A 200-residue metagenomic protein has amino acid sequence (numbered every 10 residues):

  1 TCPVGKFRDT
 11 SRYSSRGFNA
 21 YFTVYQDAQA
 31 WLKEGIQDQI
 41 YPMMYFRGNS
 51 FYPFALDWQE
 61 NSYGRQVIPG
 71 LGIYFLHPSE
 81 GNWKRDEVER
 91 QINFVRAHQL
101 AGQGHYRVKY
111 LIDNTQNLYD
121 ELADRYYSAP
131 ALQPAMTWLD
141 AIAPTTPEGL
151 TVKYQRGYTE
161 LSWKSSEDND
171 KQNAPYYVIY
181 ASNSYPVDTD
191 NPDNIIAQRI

Functional and structural regions predicted by a protein language model:
T1, L56-Y63: Surface-exposed amphipathic alpha-helices with a cationic face
T1-V24, Q66-L76: Aromatic-lined carbohydrate-recognition surfaces of secreted/lumenal glycan-active proteins
P3-G5, Y45, S166: Histidine- and/or cysteine-centered catalytic micro-motif in compact active-site loops
G17-N19, Y45-N49, D168-D170: Short, contiguous acidic/charged loop-to-helix segments that flank catalytic cores in large enzymes
Y25-F51, Y63-L139: Substrate-binding cleft of secreted/luminal carbohydrate-active enzymes
L100-R107, D168-K171, P186: Catalytic domains of carbohydrate-active enzymes that cleave complex glycans
N117-N173: Pro/Thr/Ser/Gly-rich low-complexity, intrinsically disordered linker/stalk tracts
Q172-I200: Recognizes extended acidic, P/S/T-rich segments that occur within or adjacent to Ig-like beta-sandwich modules
